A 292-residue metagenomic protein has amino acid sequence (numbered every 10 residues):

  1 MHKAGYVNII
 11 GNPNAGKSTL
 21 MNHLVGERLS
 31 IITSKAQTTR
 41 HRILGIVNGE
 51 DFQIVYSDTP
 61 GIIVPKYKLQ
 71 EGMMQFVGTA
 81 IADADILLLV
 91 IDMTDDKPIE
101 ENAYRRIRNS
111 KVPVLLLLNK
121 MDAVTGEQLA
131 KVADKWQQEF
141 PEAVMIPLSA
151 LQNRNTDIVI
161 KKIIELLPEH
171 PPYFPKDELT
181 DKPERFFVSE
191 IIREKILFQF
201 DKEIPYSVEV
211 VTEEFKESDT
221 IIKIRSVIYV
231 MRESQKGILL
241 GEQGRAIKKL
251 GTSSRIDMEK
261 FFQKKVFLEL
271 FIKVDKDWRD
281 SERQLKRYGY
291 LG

Functional and structural regions predicted by a protein language model:
M1-Q75, T79-I81: Conserved G1/Walker A P-loop phosphate-binding module
G16, N155, A246: Conserved glycine(s) of the Walker
E27, I46-E50, A80, A84-L87 (+8 more regions): Conserved, well-folded catalytic cores of nucleic-acid-processing and energy-transducing macromolecular machines
T39, I62-V64, D96-K97, V124-T125 (+1 more regions): Catalytic P-loop NTPase motifs of RecA-like helicase/translocase cores
D58, N119, S149: Active-site glycine-centered loops adjacent to acidic/histidine catalytic or metal-binding residues that shape
Q75-A143, S218: Conserved C-terminal guanine-recognition region of P-loop GTPase G domains, centered on the G4
P113, D122-T180: Canonical P-loop GTPase G-domain recognition
E184-G292: P-loop NTP-binding site
